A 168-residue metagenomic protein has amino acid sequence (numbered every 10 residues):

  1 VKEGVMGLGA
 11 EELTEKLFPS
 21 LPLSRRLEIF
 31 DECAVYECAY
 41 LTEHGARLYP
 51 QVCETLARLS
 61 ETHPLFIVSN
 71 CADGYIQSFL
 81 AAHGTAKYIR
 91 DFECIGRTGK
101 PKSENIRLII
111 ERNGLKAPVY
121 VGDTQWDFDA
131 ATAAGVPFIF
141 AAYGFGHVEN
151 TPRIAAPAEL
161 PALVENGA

Functional and structural regions predicted by a protein language model:
V1-P50: N-terminal helical cap/lid subdomain that shapes the substrate entry/recognition surface in HAD-like hydrolases
M6, S69, R153-A155: A structural signal for short, well-ordered beta-strand elements
L8, Y36, E61-T62, K116: Structured helix-beta-strand junction loops
E12-K16, E32, E54, R58 (+2 more regions): Alpha-helical elements of Rossmann-like donor-binding domains used by nucleotide-donor carbohydrate transfer enzymes
S20, R58, T62, R112-N113: Alpha-helix C-cap/termination motif
A39-I67, D73, Q77, S103: Short, acidic loop-to-helix structural element flanking the phosphoryl-transfer center in phosphate-processing enzymes
D73-A168: Asp-based, Mg2+/Mn2+-dependent phosphohydrolase catalytic module
